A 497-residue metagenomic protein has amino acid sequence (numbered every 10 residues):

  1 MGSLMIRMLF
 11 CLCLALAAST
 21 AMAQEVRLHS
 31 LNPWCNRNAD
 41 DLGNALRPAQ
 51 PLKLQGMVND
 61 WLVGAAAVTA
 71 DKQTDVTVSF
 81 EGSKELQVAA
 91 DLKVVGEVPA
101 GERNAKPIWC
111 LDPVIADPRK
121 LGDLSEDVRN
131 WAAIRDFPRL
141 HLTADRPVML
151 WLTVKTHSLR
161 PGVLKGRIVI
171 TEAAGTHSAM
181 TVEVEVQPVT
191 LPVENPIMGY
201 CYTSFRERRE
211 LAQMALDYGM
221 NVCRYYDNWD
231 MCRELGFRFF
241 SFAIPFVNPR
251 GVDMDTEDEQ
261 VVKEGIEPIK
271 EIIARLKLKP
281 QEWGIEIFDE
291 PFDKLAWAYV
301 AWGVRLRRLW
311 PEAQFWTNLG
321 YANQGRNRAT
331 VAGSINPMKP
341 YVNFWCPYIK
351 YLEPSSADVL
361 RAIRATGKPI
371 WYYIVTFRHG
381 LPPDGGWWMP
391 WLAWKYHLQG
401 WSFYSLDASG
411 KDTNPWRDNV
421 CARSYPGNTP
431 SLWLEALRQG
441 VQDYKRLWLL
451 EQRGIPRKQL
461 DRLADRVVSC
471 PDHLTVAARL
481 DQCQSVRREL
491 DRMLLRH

Functional and structural regions predicted by a protein language model:
M8-A17: Bacterial N-terminal signal peptides
Q24-P48, D71-L152, R160: Surface-exposed binding patches on compact interaction domains or structured appendages
A49-D71: Contiguous beta-strand segments within globular domains
A66, G162-A173: A short beta-strand micro-motif common to beta-rich folds, especially ectodomain repeats
H177-G251, E259, P268-G284: An acidic-aromatic substrate-binding cleft motif
E271-K294, V304-G320, Q399, K411-H497: Catalytic domains of carbohydrate-active enzymes that cleave complex glycans
Q324-P347: Substrate-binding cleft/loops of secretory-pathway carbohydrate-active enzymes
K339, F344-D412: Catalytic-core region of carbohydrate-active enzymes that cleave or remodel glycosidic bonds
